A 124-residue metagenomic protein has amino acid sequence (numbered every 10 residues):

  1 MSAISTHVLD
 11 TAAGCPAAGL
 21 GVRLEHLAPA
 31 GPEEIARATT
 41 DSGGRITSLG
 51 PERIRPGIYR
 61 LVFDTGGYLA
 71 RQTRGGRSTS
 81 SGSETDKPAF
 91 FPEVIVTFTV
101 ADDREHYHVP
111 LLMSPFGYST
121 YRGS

Functional and structural regions predicted by a protein language model:
S2-T97, A101, H108-P110: Beta-strand-dominated extracellular/periplasmic modules and repeats in secreted or surface-exposed proteins
A101-S124: Compositionally biased low-complexity segments at domain edges in trafficked proteins and select soluble regulators
